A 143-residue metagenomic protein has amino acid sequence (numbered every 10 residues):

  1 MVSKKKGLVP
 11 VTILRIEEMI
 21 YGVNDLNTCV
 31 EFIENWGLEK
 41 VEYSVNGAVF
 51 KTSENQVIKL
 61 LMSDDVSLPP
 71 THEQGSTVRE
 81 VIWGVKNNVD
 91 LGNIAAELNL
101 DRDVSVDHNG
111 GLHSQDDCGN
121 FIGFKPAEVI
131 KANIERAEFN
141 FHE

Functional and structural regions predicted by a protein language model:
M1-V45, T52-H108, Q115-E143: Glyoxalase I/VOC metalloenzyme domain signal
